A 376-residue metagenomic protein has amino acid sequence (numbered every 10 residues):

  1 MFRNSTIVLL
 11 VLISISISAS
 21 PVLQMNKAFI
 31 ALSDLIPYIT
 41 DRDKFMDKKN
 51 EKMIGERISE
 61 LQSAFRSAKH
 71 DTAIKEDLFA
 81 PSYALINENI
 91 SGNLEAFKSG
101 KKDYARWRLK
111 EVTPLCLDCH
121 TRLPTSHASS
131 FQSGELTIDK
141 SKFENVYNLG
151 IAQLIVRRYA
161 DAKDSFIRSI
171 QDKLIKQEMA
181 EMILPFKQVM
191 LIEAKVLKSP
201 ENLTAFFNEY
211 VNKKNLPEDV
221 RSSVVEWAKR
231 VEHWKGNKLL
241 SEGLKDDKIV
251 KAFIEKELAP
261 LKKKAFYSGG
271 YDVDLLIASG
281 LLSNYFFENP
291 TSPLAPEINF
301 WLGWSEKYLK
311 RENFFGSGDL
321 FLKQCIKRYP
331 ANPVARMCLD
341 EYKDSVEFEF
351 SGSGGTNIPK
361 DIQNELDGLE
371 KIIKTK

Functional and structural regions predicted by a protein language model:
M1-S5: Positively charged n-region of N-terminal signal peptides that target proteins for export
T6-V11: Hydrophobic helical h-region of N-terminal Sec-dependent signal peptides in bacterial secretory/periplasmic proteins
I13-S16: N-terminal signal peptide c-region/cleavage motif recognized by signal peptidases
P21-K27, D34, Y38, R42 (+5 more regions): Acidic, polar-rich low-complexity tracts and alpha-helical solenoid repeat scaffolds
I36-T72, G270-L281: Alpha-helical segments in soluble extracytoplasmic regions
M53, R57, I74, L78-L85: Generic, well-ordered alpha-helical segments
